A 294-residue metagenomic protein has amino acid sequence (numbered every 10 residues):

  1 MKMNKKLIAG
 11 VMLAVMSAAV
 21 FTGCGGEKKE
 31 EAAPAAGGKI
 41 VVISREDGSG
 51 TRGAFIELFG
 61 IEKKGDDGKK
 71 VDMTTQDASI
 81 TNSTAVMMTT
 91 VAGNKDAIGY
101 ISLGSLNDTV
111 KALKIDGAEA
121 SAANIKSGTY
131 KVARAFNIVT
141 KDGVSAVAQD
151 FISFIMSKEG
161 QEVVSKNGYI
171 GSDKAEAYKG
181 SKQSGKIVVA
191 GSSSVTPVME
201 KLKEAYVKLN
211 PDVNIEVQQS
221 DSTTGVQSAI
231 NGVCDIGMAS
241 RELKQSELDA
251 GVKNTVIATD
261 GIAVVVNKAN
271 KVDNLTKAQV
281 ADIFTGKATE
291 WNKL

Functional and structural regions predicted by a protein language model:
K2-V11: Bacterial N-terminal signal peptides that target proteins for export
L7, G25-L294: Exported/periplasmic ABC-transporter solute-binding proteins
A14-V15: Repetitive helical segments and hydrophobic/amphipathic motifs
A19-G23: C-terminal motif of bacterial Sec signal peptides marking the signal peptidase cleavage site
